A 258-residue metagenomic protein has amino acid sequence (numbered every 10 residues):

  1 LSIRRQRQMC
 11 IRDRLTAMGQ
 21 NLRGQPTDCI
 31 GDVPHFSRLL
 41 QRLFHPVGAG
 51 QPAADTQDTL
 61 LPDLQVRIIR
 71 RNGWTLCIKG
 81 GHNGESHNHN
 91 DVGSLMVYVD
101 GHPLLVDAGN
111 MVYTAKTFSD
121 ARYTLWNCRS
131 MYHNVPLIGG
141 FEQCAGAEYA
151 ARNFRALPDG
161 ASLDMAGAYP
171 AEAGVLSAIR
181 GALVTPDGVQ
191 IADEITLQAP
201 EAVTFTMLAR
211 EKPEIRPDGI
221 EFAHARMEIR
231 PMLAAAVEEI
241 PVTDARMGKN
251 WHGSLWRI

Functional and structural regions predicted by a protein language model:
L1: Contiguous, function-dense segments enriched for cysteine-driven chemistry and partner/ligand-binding capacity
R4-Q8, R12-L104, L157: Carbohydrate-active enzyme catalytic cores, enriched for enzymes that act on polyanionic acidic polysaccharides
R5-Q8, R12-S37, Y113-I258: CBM-like, beta-strand-rich accessory domains located in the C-terminal region of large, secreted polysaccharide-active
H82, N110, T196: Short, glycine/acidic-enriched loop or turn micro-motifs at the edges of active sites
L105-G109: Catalytic Cys-His active-site segments of thiol-dependent hydrolases/isopeptidases
